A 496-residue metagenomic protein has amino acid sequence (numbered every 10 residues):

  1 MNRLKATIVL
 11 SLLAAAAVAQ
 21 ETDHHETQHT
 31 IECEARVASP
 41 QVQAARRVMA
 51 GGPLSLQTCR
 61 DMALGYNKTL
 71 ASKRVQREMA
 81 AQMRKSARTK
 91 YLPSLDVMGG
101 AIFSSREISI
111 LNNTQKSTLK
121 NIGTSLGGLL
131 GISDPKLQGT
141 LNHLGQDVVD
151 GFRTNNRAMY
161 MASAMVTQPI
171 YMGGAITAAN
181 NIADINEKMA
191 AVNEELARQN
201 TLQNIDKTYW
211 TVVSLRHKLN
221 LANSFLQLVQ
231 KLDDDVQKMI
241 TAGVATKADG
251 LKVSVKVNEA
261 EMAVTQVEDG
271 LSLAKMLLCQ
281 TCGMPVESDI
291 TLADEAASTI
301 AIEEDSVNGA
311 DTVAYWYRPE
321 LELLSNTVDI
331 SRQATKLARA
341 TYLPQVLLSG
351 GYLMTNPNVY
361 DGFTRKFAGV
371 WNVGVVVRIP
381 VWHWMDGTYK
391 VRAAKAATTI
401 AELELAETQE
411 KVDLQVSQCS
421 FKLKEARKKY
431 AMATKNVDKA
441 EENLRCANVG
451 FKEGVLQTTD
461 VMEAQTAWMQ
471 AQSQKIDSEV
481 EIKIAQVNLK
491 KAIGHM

Functional and structural regions predicted by a protein language model:
M1-H24: Bacterial Sec-dependent N-terminal signal peptides
Q20-S109, V286, L292-D329, Q409: Bacterial Sec-pathway N-terminal export signals of envelope proteins
E26, L54-T58, Q82-R84, V192-V313 (+4 more regions): Periplasmic alpha-helical coiled-coil/stalk elements that build and connect Gram-negative outer-membrane
E32, E259-M284, V437-H495: Short segments within alpha-helical structural elements
P40-G51, M98-A164, E295-E304, K336 (+1 more regions): Small/polar, glycine/serine/threonine/aspartate-rich low-complexity segments that form flexible
A71-V75, R88-T89, R153-N156, I170-R198 (+7 more regions): Sec/SRP-type N-terminal targeting helices
